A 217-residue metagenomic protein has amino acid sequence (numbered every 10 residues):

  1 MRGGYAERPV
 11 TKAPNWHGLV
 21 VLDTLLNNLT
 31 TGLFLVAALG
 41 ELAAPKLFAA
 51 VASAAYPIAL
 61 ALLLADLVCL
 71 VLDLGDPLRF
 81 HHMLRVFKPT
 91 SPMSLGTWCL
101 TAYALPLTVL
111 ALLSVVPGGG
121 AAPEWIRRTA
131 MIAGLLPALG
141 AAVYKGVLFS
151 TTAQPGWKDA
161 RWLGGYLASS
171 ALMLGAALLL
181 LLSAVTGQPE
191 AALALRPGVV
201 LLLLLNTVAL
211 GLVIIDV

Functional and structural regions predicted by a protein language model:
M1-V20, N28, G32: N-terminal regions that are enriched for targeting/export leaders and immediately downstream pro/stem segments
M1-Y5, V68-C69, L139-G140: Short, charged cytosolic
R2-E7, P77-R79, G146-V147: A generic short-segment signal for beta-strand/edge and adjacent turn/coil regions
P9-A13, A55, G156: Helix-boundary and loop/linker segments of multi-pass membrane transporters
G18, D23-L29, E41-A49, F87-S91 (+2 more regions): Long, contiguous internal "core" modules enriched in hydrophobic/ aromatic residues
L33-C99, P106: Membrane helical hairpin/interfacial module
